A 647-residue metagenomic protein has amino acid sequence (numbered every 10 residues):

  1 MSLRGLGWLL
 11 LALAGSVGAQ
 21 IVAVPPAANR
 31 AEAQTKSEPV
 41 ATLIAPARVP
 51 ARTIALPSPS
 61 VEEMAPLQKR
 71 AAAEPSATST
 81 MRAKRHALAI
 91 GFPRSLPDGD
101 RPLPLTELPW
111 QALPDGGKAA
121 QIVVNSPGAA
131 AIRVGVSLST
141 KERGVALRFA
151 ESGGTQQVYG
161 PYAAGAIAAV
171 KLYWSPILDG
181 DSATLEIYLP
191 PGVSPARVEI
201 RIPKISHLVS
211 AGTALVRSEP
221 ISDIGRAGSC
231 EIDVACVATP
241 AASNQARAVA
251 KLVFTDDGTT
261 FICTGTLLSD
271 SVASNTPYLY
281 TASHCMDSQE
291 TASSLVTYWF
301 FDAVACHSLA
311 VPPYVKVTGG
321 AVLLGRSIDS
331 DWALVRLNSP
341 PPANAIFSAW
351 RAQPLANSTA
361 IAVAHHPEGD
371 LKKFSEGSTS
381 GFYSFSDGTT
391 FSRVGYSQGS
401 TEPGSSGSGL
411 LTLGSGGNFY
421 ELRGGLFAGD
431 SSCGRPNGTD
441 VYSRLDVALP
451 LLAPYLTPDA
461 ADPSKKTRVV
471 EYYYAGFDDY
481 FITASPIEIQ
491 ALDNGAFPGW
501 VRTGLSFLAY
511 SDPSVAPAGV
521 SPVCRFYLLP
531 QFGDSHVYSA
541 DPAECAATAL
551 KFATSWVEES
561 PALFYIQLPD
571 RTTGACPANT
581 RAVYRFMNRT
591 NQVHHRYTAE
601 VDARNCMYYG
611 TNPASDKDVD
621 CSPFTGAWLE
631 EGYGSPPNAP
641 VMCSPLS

Functional and structural regions predicted by a protein language model:
Q20-V123, G165-S269: Protease-domain processing segments flanking chymotrypsin-fold serine proteases, especially trypsin-like
G117, S126-R133: Extended extracellular/luminal ectodomain segments enriched in beta-structured repeat modules
K141-T155: Short, surface-exposed beta-strand/strand-loop-strand elements in extracellular ectodomains
L178-V394, P403: Serine endopeptidase catalytic core focused on the charge-relay Asp
T266-T276, G399-L426: Catalytic nucleophile loop of clan PA
L279, V296, H307-T318, L324-S327 (+1 more regions): C-terminal subregion of chymotrypsin/trypsin-like serine protease catalytic domains
S464-S647: Extracellular glycan-binding segments that recognize GlcNAc-based cell-wall polysaccharides
